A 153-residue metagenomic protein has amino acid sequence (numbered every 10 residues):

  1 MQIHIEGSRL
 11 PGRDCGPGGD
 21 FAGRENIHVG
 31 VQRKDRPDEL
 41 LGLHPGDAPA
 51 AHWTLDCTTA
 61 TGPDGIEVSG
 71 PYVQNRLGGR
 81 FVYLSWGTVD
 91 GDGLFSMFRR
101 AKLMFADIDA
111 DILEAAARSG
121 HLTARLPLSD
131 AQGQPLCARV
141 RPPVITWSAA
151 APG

Functional and structural regions predicted by a protein language model:
Q2, R24-H28: Exposed beta-strand and adjacent loop surfaces of beta-rich binding modules that mediate intermolecular recognition
H4-F21: Structural motif
F21, P63, P143-V144: Secreted/processed peptides and extracellular or luminal domains of membrane proteins
I27-T88: Tryptophan-paired
D92-G153: Extracellular beta-sheet/turn segments enriched in Thr/Pro/Gly and aliphatic residues
